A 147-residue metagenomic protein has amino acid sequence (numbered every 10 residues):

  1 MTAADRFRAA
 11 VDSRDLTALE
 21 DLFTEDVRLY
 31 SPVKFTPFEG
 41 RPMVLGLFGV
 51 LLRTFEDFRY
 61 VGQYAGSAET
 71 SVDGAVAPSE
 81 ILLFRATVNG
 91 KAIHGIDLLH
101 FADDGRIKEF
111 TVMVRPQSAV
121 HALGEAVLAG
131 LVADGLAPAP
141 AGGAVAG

Functional and structural regions predicted by a protein language model:
M1-G147: C-terminal and inter-domain tail/linker signature
